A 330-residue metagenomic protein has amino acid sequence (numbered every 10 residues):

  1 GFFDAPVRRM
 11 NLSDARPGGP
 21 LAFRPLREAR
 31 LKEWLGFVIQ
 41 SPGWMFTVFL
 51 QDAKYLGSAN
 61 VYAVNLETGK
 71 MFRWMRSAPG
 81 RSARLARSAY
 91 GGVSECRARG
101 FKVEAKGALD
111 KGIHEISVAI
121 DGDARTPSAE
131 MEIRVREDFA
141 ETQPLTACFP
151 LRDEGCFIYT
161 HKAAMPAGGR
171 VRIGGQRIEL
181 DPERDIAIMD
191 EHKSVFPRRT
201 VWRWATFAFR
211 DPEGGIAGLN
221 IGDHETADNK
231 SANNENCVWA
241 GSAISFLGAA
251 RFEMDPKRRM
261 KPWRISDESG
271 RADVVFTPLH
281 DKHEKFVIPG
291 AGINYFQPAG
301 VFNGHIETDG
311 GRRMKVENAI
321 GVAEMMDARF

Functional and structural regions predicted by a protein language model:
G1-F330: Structured soluble/peripheral alpha/beta segments that form catalytic or ligand/cofactor-binding pockets
